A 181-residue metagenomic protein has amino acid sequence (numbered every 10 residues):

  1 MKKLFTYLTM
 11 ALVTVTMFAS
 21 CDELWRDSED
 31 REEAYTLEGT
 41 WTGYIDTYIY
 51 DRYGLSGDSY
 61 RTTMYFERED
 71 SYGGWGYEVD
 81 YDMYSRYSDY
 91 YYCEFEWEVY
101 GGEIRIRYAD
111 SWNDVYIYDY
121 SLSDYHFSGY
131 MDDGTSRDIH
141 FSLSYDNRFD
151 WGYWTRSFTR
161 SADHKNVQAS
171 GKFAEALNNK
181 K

Functional and structural regions predicted by a protein language model:
M1-D22: Sec-dependent bacterial lipoprotein signal peptides
V15-W41, W151, S157: Bacterial Sec-dependent N-terminal signal peptides
E32-S59, F95: Tryptophan-anchored aromatic micro-motifs
T36-T42, S71-Y77, Y100-I106, L122-S128: Short, hydrophobic/aromatic-rich segments at coil-to-beta transitions
T42-I49, W75-M83, A109, D132-G134: Generic short beta-strand segments
Y53-R105: N-terminal glycine/threonine-rich, aromatic-flanked beta-hairpin/loop signature
G102-K181: Beta-sheet ligand-binding and adhesion/scaffold domains
